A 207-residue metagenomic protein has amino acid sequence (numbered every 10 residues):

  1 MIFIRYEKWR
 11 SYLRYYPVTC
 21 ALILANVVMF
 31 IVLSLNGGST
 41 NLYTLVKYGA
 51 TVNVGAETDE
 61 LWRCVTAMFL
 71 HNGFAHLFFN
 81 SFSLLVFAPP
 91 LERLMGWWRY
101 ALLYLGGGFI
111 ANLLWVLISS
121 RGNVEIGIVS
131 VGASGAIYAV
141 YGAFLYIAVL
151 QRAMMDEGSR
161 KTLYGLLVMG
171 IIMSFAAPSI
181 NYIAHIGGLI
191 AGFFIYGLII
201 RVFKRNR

Functional and structural regions predicted by a protein language model:
I2-R207: A detector for small-residue-rich transmembrane helices and their helix-helix packing motifs
